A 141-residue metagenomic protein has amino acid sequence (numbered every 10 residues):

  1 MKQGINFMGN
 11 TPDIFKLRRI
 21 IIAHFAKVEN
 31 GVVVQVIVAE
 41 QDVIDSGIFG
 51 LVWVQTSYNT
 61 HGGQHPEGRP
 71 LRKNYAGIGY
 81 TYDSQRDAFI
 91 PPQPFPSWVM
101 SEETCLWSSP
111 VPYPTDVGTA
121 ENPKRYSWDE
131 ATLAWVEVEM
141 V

Functional and structural regions predicted by a protein language model:
K2-V141: Interaction-interface detector
